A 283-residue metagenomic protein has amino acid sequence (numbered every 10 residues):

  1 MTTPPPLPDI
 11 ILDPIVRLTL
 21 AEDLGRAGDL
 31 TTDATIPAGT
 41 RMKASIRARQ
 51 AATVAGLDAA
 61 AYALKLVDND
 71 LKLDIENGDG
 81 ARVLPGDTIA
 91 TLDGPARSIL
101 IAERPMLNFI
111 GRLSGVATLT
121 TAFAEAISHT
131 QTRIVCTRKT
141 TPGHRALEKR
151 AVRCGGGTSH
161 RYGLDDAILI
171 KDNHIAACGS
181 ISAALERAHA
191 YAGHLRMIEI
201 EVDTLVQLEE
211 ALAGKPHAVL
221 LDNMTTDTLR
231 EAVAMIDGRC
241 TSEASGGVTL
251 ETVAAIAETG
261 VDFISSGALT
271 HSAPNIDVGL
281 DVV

Functional and structural regions predicted by a protein language model:
T2-G214, A218, D227-M235, T241-E243 (+3 more regions): Acidic/glycine-rich phosphate/pyrophosphate-binding loops and surrounding catalytic core that coordinate Mg2+
D222, G267: Conserved residues at the C-terminal ends of beta-strands
G279-V283: Active-site loop ensemble at the mouth of alpha/beta enzyme cores that anchors a bound cofactor
